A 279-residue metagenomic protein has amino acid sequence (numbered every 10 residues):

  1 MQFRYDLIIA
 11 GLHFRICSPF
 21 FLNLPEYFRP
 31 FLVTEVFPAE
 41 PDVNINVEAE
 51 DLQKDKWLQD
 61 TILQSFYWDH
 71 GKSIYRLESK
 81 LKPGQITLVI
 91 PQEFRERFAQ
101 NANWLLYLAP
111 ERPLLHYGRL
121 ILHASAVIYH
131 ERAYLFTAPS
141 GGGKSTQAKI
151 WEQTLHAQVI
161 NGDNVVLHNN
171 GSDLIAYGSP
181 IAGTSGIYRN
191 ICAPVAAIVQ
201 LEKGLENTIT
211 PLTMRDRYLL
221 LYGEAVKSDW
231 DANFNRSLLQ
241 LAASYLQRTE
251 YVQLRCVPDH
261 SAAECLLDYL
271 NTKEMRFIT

Functional and structural regions predicted by a protein language model:
M1-L135, S140, I150-I160, V165-T279: A noncatalytic interaction/capping subdomain that flanks phosphate/NTP-handling catalytic cores
G142-K144: Conserved glycine(s) of the Walker
Q147: Hydrophobic positions on the alpha1 helix immediately C-terminal to the Walker A/P-loop
